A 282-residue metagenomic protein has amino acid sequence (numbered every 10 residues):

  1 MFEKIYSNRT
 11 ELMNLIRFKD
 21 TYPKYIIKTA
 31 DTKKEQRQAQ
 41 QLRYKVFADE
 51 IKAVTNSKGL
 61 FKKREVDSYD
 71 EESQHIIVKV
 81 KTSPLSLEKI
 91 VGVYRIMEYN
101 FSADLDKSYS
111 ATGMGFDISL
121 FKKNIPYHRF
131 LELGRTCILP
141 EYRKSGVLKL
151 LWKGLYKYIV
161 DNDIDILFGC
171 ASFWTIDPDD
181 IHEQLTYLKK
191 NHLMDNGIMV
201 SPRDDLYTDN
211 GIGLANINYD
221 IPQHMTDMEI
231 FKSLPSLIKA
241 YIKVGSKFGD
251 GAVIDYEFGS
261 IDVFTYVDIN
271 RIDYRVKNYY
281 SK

Functional and structural regions predicted by a protein language model:
M1-Y22: Short acidic N-proximal helix/loop "leader" segments that mark the beginning of a domain or an inter-domain linker
L15-N100: Short amphipathic alpha-helix that is part of the acyltransferase structural core
V80-P84, E141-Y142, I269-I272: Short loop segments at secondary-structure junctions
E98-K247, V253, G259-S260: Acyl-donor binding region in acyl/amide transferases
V253-D255, Y279-Y280: Acidic, contiguous segments within the catalytic cores of piggyBac-derived transposases
G259-I272: C-terminal "cap" of GNAT-fold acetyltransferases
D273-K282: Long, intrinsically disordered, low-complexity Ser/Thr/Pro-rich regulatory/activation regions of nuclear proteins
